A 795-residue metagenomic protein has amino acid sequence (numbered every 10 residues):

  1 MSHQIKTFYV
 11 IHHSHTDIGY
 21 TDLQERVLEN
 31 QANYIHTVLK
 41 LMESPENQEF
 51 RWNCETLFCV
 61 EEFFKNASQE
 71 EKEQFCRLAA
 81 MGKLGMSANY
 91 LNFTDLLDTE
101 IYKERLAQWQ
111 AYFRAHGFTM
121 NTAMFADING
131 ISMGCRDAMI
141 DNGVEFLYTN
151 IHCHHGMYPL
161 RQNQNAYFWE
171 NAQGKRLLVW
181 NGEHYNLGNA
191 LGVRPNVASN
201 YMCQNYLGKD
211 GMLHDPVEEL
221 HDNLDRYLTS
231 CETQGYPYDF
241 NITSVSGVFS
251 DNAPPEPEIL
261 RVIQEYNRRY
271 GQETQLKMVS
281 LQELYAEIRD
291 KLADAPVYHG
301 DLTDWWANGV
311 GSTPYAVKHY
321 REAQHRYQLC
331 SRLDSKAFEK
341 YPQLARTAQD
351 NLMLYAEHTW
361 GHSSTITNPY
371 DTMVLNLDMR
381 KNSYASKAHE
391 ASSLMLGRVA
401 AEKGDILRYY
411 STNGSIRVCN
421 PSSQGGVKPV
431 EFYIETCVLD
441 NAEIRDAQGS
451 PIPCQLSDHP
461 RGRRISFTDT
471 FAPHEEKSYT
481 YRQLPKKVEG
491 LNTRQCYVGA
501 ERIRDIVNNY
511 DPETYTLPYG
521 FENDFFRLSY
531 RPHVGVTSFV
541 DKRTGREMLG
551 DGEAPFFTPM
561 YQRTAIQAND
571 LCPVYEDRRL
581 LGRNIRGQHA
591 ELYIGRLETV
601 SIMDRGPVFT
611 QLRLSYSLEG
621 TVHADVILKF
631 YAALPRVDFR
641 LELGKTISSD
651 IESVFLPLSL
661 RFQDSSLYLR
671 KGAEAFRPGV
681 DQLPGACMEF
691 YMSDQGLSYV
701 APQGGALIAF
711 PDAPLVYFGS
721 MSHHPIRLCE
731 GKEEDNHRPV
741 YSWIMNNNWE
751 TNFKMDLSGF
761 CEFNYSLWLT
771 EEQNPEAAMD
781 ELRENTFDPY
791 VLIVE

Functional and structural regions predicted by a protein language model:
M1-I11, D17-I18, E25-M42, E70-M81 (+11 more regions): Mature extracytoplasmic enzyme cores
M1-L96, F113-R114, F168, A172 (+4 more regions): N-terminal catalytic cores of secreted or lumenal carbohydrate-active enzymes
T7-D17, T21, N163-L407, P421 (+3 more regions): Active-site and substrate-binding clefts of carbohydrate-active enzymes
S14, I140-N142, N150-C153, Q272-E273 (+4 more regions): Beta-strand/loop-rich accessory regions of lumenal/periplasmic or secreted enzymes, predominantly carbohydrate-active
S14-Q31, E55-K65, S87-Y102, F118-N129 (+4 more regions): The substrate-binding groove and active-site-proximal loops of carbohydrate-active enzymes, especially glycoside
Q69-A88, D137-V179: Acidic, His- and aromatic-enriched active-site or binding-groove loops in soluble protein domains that engage sugars
K103-D141, R226-S244: CE4/NodB-like, metal-dependent polysaccharide N-deacetylase domain that modifies extracellular/periplasmic N-acetylated
G192-N196, P342-R346, L354-G644, L757-C761: Catalytic and substrate-binding regions of extracellular carbohydrate-active enzymes, especially polysaccharide lyases
